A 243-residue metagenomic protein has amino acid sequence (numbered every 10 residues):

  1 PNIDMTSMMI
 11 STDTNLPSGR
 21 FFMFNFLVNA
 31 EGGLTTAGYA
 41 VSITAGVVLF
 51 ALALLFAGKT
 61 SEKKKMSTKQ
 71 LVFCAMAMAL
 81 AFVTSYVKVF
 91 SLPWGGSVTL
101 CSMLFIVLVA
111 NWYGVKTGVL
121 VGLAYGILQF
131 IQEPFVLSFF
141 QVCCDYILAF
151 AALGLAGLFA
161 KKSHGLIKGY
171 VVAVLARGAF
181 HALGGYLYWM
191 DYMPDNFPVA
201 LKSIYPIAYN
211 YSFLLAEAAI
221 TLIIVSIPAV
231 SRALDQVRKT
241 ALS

Functional and structural regions predicted by a protein language model:
P1-A37: Short, strongly hydrophobic alpha-helical membrane anchors
F24-F26, S85-V98, L123-L158, W189 (+1 more regions): Interfacial aromatic-anchored transmembrane helix boundaries in multi-pass membrane proteins
Y39-V109: Hydrophobic transmembrane alpha-helices
V47-K63, V72-M78, V83, V121 (+1 more regions): Short helix-perturbing small/polar motifs within transmembrane alpha-helices
S85, H181, G185-M193, V225-A233: Juxtamembrane/transmembrane-helix interface segments of polytopic membrane transporters
L100-G118, L155-A156: Generic transmembrane alpha-helix motif of multi-pass integral membrane proteins
L201-I220: Individual transmembrane alpha-helices with interfacial aromatic-anchor signatures
V230-S243: Short, charged juxtamembrane terminal tails flanking transmembrane helices
